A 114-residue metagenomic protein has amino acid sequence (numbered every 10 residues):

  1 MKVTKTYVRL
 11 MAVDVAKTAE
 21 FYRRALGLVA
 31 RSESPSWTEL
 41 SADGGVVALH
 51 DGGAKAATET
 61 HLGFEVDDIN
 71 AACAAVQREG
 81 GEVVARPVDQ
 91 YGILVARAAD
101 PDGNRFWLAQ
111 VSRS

Functional and structural regions predicted by a protein language model:
M1-A16, V46, T60-L62, A109-S114: N-terminal beta-strand motif that seeds the catalytic metal site of vicinal oxygen chelate
T6, P35, I93-V95: Short loop/turn microsegments at loop-to-beta-strand junctions
K17, P35-T38, D89, S114: Short glycine/proline-centered loop/turn elements that form peptide/ligand docking sites
T18-R23, V76, G103: Conserved active-site tyrosine of GNAT-family acetyltransferases
R24-A30, G80-E82: Conserved acetyl-CoA-binding loop of GNAT-fold acetyltransferases
L28-T60, R105-V111: Conserved short beta-strand elements that form part of the metal-binding/catalytic scaffold of enzyme active sites
A74, G81-S114: Vicinal oxygen chelate
